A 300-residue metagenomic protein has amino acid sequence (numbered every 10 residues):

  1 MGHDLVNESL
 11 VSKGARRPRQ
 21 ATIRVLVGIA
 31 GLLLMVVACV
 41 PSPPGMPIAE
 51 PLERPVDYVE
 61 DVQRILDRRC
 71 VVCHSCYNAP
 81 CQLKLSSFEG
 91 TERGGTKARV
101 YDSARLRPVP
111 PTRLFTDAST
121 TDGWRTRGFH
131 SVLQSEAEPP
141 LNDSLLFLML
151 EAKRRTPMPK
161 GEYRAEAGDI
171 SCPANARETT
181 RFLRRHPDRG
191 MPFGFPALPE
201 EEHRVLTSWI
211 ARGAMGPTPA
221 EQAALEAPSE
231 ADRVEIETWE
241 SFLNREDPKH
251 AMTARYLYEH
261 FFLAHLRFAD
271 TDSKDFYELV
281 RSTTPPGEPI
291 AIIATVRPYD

Functional and structural regions predicted by a protein language model:
M1-I23: N-terminal secretory signal peptides that target proteins for export/translocation
I23, M35, H203: Functionally constrained cores in energy, signaling, and assembly domains
L26-V37: Bacterial N-terminal signal peptides
C39-D300: Aromatic- and Gly/Pro-enriched helix-to-coil junctions and flexible linker segments
